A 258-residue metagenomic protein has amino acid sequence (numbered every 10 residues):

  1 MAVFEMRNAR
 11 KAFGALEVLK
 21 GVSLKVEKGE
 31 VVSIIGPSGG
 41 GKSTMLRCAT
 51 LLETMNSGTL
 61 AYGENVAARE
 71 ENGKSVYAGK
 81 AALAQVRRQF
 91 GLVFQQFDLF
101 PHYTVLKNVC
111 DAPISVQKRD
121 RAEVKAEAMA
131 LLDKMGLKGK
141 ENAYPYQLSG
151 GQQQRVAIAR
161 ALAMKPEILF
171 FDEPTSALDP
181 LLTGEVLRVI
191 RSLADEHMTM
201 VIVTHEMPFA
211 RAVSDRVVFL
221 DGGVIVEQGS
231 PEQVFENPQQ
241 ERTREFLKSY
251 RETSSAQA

Functional and structural regions predicted by a protein language model:
G58-N72: Conserved ABC transporter NBD signature motif
Y103-D111: Short coil-to-helix segment of the ABC ATPase nucleotide-binding domain corresponding to the Q-loop/switch region
Y144-L148, Q152: Conserved ABC ATPase signature
A163-E167: A short, proline-enriched helix->beta-strand linker immediately N-terminal to the Walker B motif in ABC-type P-loop
L169-D172: Catalytic Walker B motif of ABC-type/P-loop ATPase nucleotide-binding domains
Q228-G229: ABC ATPase "signature
